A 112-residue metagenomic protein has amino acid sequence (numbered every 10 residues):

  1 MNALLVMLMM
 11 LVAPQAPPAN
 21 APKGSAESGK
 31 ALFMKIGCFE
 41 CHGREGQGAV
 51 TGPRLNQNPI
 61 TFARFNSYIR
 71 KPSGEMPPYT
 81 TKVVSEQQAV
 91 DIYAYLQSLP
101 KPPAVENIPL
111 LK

Functional and structural regions predicted by a protein language model:
M1-L8: Sec-dependent signal peptide recognition, specifically the positively charged N-region followed immediately by
N2, N20, N56-N58, N66 (+1 more regions): Detector for Asparagine
P14-E27, K35-I36, R44, P78-K112: Flexible coil segments in periplasmic/lumen-exposed cytochrome c-class electron-transfer proteins
A26-M34, E40-P78: Gly/Gly-Pro-rich "capping" loops immediately C-terminal to redox-active cysteine motifs in periplasmic/lumenal
